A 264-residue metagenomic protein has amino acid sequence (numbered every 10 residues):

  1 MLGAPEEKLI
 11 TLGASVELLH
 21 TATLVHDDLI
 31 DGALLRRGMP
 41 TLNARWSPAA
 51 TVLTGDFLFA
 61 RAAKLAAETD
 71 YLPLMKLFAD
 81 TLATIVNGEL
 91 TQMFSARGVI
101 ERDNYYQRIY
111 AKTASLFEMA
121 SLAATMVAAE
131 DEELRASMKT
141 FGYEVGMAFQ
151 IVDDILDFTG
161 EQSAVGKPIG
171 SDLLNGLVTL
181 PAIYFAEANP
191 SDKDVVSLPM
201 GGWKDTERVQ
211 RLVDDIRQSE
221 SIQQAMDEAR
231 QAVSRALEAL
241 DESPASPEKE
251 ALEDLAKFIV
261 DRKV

Functional and structural regions predicted by a protein language model:
M1-V264: All-alpha prenyltransferase/terpene-synthase fold signal
